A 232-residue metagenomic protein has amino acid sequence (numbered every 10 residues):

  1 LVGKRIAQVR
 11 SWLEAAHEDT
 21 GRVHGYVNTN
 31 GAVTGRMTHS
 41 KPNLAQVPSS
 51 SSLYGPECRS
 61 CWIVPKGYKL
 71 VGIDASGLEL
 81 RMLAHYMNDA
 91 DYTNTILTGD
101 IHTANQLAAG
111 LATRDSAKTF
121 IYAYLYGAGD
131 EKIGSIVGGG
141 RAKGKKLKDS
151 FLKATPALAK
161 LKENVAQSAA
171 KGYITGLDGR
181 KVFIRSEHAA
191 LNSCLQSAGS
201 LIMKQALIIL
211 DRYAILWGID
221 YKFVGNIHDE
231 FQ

Functional and structural regions predicted by a protein language model:
L1, E79, L83, S116-L125 (+2 more regions): Short alpha-helical scaffolding segments that buttress acidic/His motifs in well-ordered protein cores
L1-L111, S168-E230: Acidic, glycine-rich two-metal-ion catalytic cores of nucleic acid-processing enzymes
I96-T98, A123-A128: Short acidic alpha-helix initiation/capping motifs at coil-to-helix transition points, especially at protein N-termini
Q106-L107, G134-G138, L152: Residue-level preference for well-ordered alpha-helical positions
L111-A112, G139: Helix N-cap/coil-helix junction residues
G127-S135: Short, charged amphipathic recognition helices of the HTH superfamily and cognate SANT/SANTA-like modules
S135-L147: Short, basic interhelical loop/turn and adjoining N-cap of the next helix at nucleic-acid- or acidic-partner-contacting
L152-L161: Short, basic alpha-helical nucleic acid-contact segments in DNA-binding proteins and DNA transaction factors
